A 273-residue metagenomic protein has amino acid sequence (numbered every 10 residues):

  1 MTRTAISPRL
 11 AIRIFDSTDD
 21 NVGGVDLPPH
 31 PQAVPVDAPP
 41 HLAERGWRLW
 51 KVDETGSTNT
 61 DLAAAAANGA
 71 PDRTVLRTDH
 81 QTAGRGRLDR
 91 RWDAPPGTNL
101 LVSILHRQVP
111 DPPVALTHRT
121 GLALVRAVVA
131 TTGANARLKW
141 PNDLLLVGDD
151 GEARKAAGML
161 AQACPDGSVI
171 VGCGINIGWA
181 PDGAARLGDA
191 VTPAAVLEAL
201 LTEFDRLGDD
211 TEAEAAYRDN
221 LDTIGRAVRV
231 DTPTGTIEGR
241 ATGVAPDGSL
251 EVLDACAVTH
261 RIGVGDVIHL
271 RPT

Functional and structural regions predicted by a protein language model:
I6, I12-A130, D150-A153, P272: N-terminal lobe of the biotin/lipoate ligase/transferase fold
V22-P29, V109-A136, L146-T273: Long, positively charged amphipathic alpha-helical accessory segments at protein N-termini or as interdomain linkers
D53, L138-W140: Short loop/edge segments at beta-strand edges and connector loops that shape dinucleotide/nucleotide cofactor-binding
L76, W140, I170-V171: Residue-level marker for buried hydrophobic side chains located in beta-strands that build the well-ordered beta-sheet
